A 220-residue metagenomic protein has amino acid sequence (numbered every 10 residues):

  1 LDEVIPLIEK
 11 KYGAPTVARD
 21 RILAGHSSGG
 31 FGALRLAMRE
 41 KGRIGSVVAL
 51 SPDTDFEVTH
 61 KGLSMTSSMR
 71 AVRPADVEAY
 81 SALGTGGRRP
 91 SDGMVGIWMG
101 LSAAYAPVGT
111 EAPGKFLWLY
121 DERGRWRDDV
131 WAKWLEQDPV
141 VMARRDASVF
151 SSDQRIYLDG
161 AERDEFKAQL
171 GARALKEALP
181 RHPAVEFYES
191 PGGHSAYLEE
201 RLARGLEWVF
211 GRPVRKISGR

Functional and structural regions predicted by a protein language model:
L1-R220: Non-catalytic cap/lid and distal C-terminal segments of serine-dependent acyl enzymes
